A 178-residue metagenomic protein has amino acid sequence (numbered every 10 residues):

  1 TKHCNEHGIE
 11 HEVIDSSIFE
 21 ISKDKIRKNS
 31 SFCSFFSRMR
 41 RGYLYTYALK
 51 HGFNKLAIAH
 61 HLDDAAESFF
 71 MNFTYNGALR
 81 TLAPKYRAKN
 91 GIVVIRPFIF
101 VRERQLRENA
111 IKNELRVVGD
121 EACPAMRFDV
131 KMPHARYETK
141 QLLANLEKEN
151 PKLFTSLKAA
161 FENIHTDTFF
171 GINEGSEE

Functional and structural regions predicted by a protein language model:
T1, T46, T74, T81 (+3 more regions): Residue-identity detector for threonine
T1-Y75, A83-P84, R104-K112: ATP-dependent adenylation/nucleotidyltransferase module used to activate substrates
I18-D24, Y47-H51, L56-A57, R80 (+1 more regions): Repeat-unit-sized solenoid/scaffold elements
D24, S31, F73-N76, L82 (+6 more regions): Solvent-exposed, non-transmembrane amphipathic alpha-helical segments
F36-A48, K85-G91, K140-A159: Short, basic, helix/turn surface patches
D64-E138, L142: Catalytic subdomain that performs nucleotidyl-dependent activation
L115-E178: The feature marks non-catalytic terminal segments
